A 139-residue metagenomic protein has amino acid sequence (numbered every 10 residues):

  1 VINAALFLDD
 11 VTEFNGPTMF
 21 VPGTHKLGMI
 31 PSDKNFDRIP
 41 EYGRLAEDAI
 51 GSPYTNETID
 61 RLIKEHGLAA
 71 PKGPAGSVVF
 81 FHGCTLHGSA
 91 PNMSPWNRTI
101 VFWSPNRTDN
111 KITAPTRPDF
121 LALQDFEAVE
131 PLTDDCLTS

Functional and structural regions predicted by a protein language model:
V1-A5, L45-T55, F120-V129: Short, surface-exposed, charge-dense and proline/glycine-enriched linear segments
V1-E13, D48, K72-A75, F80 (+1 more regions): Short, conserved beta-strand element in jelly-roll/cupin
I2, G16, T99: Change "...and in nucleic-acid phosphodiester-cleaving endonucleases..." to "...and in nucleic-acid processing enzymes
D9, A69, P91: Short, flexible, glycine/charge-rich loop motifs used to bind or transfer phosphoryl groups or to couple energy/partner
E13-F14, W96: A cross-taxa feature marking solvent-exposed loop/turn segments within ectodomains of secreted and single-pass membrane
F14-L86: Double-stranded beta-helix
K34-R38, A75-F80, C84-S139: Non-heme Fe(II)/2-oxoglutarate
